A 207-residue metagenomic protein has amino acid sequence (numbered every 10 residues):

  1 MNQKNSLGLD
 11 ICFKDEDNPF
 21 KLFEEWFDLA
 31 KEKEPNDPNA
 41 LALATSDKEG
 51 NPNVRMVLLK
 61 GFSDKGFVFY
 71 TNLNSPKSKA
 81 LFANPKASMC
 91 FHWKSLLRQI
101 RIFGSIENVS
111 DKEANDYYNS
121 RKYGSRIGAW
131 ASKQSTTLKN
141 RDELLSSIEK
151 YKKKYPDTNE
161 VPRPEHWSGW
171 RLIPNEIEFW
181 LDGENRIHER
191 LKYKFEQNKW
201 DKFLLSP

Functional and structural regions predicted by a protein language model:
M1-P207: Binding-site signature for planar aromatic cofactors or substrates
